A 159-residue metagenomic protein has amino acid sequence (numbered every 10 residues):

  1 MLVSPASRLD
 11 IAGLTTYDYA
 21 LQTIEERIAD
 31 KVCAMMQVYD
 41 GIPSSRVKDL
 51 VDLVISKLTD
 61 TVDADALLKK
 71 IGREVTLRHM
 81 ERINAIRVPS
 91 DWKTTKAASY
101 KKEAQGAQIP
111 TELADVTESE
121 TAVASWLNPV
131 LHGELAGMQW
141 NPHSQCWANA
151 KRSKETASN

Functional and structural regions predicted by a protein language model:
M1-N159: Structured mid-to-C-terminal alpha-helical surface segments
